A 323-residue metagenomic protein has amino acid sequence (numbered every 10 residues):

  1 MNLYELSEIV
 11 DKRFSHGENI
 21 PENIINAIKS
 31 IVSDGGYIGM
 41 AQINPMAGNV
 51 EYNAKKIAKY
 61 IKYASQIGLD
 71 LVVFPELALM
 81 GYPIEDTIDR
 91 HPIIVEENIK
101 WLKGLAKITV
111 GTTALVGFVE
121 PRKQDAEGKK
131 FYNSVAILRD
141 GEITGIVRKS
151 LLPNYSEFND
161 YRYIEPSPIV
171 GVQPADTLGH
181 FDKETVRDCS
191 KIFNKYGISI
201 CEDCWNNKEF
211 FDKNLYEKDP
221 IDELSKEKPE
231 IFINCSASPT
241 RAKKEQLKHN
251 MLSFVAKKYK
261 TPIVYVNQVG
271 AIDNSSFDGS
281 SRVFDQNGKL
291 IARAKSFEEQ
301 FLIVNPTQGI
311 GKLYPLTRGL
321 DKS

Functional and structural regions predicted by a protein language model:
M1-S323: Enzyme catalytic cores with a strong preference for nitrogen-chemistry domains
